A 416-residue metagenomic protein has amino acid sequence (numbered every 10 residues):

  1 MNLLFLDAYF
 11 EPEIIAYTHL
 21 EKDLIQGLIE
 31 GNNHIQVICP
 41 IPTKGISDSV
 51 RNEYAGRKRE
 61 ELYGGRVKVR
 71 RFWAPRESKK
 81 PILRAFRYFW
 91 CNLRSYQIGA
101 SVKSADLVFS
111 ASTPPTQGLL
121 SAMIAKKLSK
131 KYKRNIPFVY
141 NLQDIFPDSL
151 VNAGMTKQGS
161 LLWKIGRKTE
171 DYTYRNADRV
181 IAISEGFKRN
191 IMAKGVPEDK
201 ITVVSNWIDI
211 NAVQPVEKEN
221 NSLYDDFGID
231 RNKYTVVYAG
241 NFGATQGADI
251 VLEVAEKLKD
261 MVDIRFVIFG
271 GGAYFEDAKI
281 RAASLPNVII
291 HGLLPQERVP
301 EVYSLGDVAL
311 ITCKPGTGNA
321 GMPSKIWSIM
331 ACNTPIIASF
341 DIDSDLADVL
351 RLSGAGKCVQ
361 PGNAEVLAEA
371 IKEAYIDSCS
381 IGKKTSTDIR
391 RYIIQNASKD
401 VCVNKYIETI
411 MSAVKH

Functional and structural regions predicted by a protein language model:
M1-E61, L258, D400, H416: N-terminal subdomain of nucleotide-sugar transferases
L4, D230-Q246, L252-A255, V267: Conserved donor-binding/catalytic core segment of Leloir-type glycosyltransferases
I41, G186, W207: Carbohydrate-associated surface elements
E53-R59, Q214-I229: A short helix/loop element that forms part of the nucleotide-sugar donor recognition site in Leloir-type
Y96, T116-L119, M123-K127, S160-A182: Membrane-proximal helix-turn-helix segments that form the acceptor-binding/catalytic region of lipid-linked
Q246, P295-V302, A309-M330, P335-D348: Nucleotide-sugar-dependent
M261-D263, V267, F275-P300: Nucleotide-activated donor-binding/catalytic signature segment of Leloir-type glycosyltransferases, i.e., the conserved
G362, V366, C379-I410: A charged, aromatic-enriched C-terminal amphipathic alpha-helix characteristic of glycosyltransferases across folds
